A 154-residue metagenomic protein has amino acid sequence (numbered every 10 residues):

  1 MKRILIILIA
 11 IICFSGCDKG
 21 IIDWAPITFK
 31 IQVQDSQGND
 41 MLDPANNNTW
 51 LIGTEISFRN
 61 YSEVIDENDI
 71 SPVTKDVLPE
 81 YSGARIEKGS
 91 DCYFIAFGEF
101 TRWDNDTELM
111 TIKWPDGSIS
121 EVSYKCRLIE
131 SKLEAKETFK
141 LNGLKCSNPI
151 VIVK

Functional and structural regions predicted by a protein language model:
M1-I4: Positively charged n-region of N-terminal signal peptides that target proteins for export
L8-A10: Short, low-complexity S/T/E/D/G/P-rich linear segments that nucleate or cap local secondary structure
C13-G16: C-terminal motif of bacterial Sec signal peptides marking the signal peptidase cleavage site
D18-I27, Q32, F58-K154: Extracytoplasmic cysteine-anchoring/structural motifs
A25-P26, P44-G53: Short coil-to-beta strand junction motifs in C2/discoidin
V33-N47: Short amphipathic, basic-aromatic surface patches that mediate peripheral association with negatively charged
D40-M41, G53-F58: Short aromatic-acidic-glycine turn motif
